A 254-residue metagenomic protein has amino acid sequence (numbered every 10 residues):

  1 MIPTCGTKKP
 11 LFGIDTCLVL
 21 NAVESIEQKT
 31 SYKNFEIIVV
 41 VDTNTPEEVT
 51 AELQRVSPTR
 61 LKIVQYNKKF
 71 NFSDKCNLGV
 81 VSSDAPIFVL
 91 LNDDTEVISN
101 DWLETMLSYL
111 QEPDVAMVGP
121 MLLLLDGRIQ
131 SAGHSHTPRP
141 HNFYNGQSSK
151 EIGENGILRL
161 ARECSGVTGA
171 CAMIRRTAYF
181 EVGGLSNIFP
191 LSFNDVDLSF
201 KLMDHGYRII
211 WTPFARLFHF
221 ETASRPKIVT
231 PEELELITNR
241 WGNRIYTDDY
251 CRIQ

Functional and structural regions predicted by a protein language model:
K8-T30: Short, well-formed alpha-helical segments that are part of the catalytic scaffolds of diverse glycosyltransferases
E27-K68: Acidic donor-binding segment of Leloir-type glycosyltransferases
D42, L91-D93, S186: Active-site acidic Asp-centered loop
Y66-S83: Glycine-rich, basic loop-to-helix element that forms the pyrophosphate-binding segment of sugar-nucleotide handling
F88: Short aromatic/hydrophobic "clamp" motif used to bind/position activated sugar donors
E96, A161-W211, A215-F218, S224-K227 (+1 more regions): Donor nucleotide-sugar recognition loop
E96-P138: Conserved donor NDP-sugar-binding/catalytic core segment of glycosyltransferases
D126, P138-C164, T168, I209 (+1 more regions): C-terminal, non-catalytic tails of nucleotide-sugar-dependent glycosyltransferases
